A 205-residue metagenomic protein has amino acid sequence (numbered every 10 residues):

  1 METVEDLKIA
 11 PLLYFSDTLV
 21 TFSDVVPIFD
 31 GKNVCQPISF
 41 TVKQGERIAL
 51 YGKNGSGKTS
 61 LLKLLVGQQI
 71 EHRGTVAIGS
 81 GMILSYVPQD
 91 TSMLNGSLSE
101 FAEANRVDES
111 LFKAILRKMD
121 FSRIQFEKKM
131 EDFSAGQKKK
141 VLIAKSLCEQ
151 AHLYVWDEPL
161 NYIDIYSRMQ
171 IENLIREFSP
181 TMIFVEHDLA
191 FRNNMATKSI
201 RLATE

Functional and structural regions predicted by a protein language model:
M1-G31, K43, Q170: Coupling and communication elements adjacent to P-loop NTPase active sites across diverse families
S16, Q44, S80-G81, E149-Q150 (+1 more regions): Short loop/turn elements that form and flank the Walker-type P-loop nucleotide-binding site in RecA-like NTPase cores
D24-V26, P37-F40, T75: Conserved N-terminal beta-strand of ABC nucleotide-binding domains
I38-A49, P180: Pre-Walker A (P-loop) beta-loop-beta motif of ABC nucleotide-binding domains
R47-A49, K53-S56, S60-F112, E186-H187 (+1 more regions): ABC ATPase nucleotide-binding domain signature region
N54, D157, N161-D164, R168: ABC-family nucleotide-binding domains
P88-K145, E149-H152, E158-N161: ABC-family P-loop ATPase nucleotide-binding domains
L174-F184, R192-N194: Conserved catalytic loops of ABC-family nucleotide-binding domains
